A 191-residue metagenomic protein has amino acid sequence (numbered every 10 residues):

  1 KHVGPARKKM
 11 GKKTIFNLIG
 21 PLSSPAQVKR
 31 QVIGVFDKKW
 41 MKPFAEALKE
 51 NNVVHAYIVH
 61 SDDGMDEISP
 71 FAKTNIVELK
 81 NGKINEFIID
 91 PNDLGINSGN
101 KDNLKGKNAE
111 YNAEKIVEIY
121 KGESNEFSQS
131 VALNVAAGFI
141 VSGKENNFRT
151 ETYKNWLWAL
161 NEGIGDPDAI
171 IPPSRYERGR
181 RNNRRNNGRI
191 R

Functional and structural regions predicted by a protein language model:
K1-P173: Glycine-rich anion-binding loops and their surrounding alpha/beta cores
A169-R191: N-terminal low-complexity segments that are often proline-rich with Ser/Thr-Pro
